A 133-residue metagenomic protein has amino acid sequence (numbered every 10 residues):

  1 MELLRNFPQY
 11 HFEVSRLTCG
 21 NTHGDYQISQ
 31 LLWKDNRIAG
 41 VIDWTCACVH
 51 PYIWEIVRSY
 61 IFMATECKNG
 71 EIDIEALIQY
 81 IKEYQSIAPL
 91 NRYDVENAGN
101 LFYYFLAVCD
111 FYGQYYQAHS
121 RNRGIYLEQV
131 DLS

Functional and structural regions predicted by a protein language model:
M1-G24, K34: An alpha-helical support segment within catalytic cores of ATP-dependent transferases
T22, A39-D43, I61: Activation loop entry of protein kinases
S29-I56: Catalytic activation segment of kinase domains across protein kinase-like and atypical kinase folds
R37, L127-S133: Regulatory N- and C-terminal appendages and interdomain linkers associated with kinase/kinase-like NTP transferase
I53-P89, Y103-S120: Active-site activation/catalytic loop segments of kinase-like enzymes and analogous catalytic loops in related
L90-D94: Helix N-cap / loop-to-helix initiation motif
N100: Active-site-adjacent helix/loop segment of glycosyltransferases that harbors family-specific signature motifs
